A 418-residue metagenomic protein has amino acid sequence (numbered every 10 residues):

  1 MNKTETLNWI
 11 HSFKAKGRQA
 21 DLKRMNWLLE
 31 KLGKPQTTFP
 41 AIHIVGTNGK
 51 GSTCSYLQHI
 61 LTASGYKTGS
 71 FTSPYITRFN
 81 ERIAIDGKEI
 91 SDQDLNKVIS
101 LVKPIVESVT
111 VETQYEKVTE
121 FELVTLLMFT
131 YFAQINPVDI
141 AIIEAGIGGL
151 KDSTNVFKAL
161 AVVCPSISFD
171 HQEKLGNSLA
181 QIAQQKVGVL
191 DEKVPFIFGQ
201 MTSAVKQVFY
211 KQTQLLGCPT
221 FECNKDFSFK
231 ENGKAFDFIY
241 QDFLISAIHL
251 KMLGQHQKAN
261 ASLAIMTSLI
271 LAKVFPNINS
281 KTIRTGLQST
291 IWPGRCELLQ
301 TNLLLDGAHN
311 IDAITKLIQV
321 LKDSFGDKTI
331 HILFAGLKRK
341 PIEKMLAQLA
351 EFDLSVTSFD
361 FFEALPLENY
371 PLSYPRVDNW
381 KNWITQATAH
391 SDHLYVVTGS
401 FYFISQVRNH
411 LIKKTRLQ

Functional and structural regions predicted by a protein language model:
M1-G46, T53-Y66, F71, E107-E116: Short functional linear segments
L28, L57, L61, T125-F132 (+3 more regions): Buried hydrophobic packing segments
L29-E30, K34-T37, A63-F157, L175: ATP-dependent carboxylate-amine ligase catalytic core
F71, G199-Q200, Q212-E231, L250-Q255 (+4 more regions): Beta-strand->loop->alpha-helix junctions that form or flank phosphate-binding loops in nucleotide-handling enzymes
V109-T113, P137-I140, E144, A159-A247 (+2 more regions): Acidic, Mg2+-coordinating active-site environments of NTP-dependent enzymes
I135, I140-I143, K151-V163, I167-H171 (+2 more regions): Nucleotide phosphate-binding/pyrophosphate-handling subdomain across enzymes that bind or process nucleotide phosphates
T202-G217, N232, K340-L394: C-terminal helical cap/extension that packs against the catalytic core of soluble nucleotide-cofactor enzymes
W383-I412: A glycine-rich beta-strand to alpha-helix segment that forms a phosphate/ribose-binding loop at ligand/cofactor sites
